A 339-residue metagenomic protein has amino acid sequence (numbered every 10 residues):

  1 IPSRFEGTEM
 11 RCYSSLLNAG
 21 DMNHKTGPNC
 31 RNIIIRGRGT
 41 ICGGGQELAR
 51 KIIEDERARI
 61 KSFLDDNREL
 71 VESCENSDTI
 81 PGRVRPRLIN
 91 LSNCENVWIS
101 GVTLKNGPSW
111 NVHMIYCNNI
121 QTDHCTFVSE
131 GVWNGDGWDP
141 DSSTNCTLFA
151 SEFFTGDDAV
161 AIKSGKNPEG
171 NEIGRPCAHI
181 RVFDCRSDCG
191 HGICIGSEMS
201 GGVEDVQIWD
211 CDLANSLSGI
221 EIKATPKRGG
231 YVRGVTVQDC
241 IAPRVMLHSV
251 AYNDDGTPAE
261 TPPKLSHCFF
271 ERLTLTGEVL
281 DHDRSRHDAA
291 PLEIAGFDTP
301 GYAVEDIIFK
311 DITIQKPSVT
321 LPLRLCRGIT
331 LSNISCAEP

Functional and structural regions predicted by a protein language model:
I1-P339: Extracellular/periplasmic carbohydrate-active domains that bind, remodel, or depolymerize complex polysaccharides
